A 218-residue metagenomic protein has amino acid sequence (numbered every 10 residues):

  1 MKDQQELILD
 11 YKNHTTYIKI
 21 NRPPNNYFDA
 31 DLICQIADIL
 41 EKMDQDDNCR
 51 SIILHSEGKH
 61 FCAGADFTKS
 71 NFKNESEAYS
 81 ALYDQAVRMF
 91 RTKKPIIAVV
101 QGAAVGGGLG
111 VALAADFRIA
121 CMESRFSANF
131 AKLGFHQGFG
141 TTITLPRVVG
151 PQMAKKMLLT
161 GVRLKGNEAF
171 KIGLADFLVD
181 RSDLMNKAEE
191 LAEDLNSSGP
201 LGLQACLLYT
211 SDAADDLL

Functional and structural regions predicted by a protein language model:
M1-E57, R91: Conserved CoA-thioester-binding segment of acyl-CoA-metabolizing enzymes
N26, C34-Q35, N48, H55-R91 (+2 more regions): Glycine- (often His-adjacent) and acidic-residue-rich active-site loop that binds/positions the CoA thioester
D31, Q35, A81, R88 (+4 more regions): Charged catalytic carboxylate motif
F90-L203: Crotonase-fold acyl-CoA enzyme core
Y209-L218: Single conserved hydrophobic/aromatic residue that forms the stacking wall/gate of nucleotide- or nucleobase-binding
